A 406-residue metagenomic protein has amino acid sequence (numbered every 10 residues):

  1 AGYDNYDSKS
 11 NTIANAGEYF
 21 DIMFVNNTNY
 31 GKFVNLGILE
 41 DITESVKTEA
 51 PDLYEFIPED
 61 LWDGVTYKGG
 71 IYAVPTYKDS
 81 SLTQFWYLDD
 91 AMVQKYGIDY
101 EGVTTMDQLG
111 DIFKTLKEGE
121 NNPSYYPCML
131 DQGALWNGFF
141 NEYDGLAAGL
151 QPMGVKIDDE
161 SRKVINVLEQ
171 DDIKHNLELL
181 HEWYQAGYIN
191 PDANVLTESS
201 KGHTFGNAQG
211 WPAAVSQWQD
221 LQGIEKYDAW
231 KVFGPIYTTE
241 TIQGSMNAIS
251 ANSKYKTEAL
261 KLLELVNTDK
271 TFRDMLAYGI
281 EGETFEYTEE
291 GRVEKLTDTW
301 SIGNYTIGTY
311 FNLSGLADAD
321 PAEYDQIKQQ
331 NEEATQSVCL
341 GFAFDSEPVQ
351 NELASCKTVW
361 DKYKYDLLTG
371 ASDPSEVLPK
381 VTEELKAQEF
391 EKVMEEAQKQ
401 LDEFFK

Functional and structural regions predicted by a protein language model:
A1-K406: Extracytoplasmic/secretory soluble proteins
